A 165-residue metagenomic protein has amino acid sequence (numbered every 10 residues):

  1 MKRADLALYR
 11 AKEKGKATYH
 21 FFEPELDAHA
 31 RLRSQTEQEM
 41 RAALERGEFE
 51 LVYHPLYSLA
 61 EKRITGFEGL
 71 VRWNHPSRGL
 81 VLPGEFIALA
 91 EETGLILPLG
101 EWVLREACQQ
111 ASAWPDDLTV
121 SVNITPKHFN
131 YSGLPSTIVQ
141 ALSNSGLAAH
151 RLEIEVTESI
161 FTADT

Functional and structural regions predicted by a protein language model:
M1-K16, G84: Catalytic-core segments of nucleotide cyclases and related cyclic-nucleotide turnover enzymes
K12, K16-T18, R72, N123: Short, cationic motifs built from Arg/Lys/His that form the positively charged side of catalytic pockets
K14-A17, G47-F49, H150: Flexible, glycine-biased helix-capping/connector loops in cytosolic signal-transduction modules
P24-L147, T157-F161: Bacterial c-di-GMP phosphodiesterase EAL domain
A163-T165: Active-site core of PLP-dependent enzymes with the aminotransferase class I/II
